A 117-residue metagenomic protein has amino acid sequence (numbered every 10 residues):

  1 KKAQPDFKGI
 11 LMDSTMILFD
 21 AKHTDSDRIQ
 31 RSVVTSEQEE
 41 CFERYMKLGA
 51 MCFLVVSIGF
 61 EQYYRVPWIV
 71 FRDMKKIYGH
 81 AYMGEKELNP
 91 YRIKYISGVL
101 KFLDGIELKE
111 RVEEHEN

Functional and structural regions predicted by a protein language model:
K1-K2: A positional/architectural concept
P5-F7, L54: Residue-level detector of beta-strand structural context in well-folded domains
F7-G9, S14-S26: Conserved catalytic cores of phosphodiester-cleaving nucleases, focusing on short active-site segments
F19, Q30, Y64-W68: Short, conserved acidic/polar surface loops in the N-terminal third of protein domains
T24-C41, Y45-L48: Mg2+/Mn2+-dependent nuclease catalytic core
E43-D73: Nucleic-acid nuclease catalytic cores
P67-E87: Short, electropositive alpha-helical surface patch
E85-N117: Charged phosphate-binding loop/patch that engages nucleotide di/tri-phosphates or the phosphate backbone of nucleic
